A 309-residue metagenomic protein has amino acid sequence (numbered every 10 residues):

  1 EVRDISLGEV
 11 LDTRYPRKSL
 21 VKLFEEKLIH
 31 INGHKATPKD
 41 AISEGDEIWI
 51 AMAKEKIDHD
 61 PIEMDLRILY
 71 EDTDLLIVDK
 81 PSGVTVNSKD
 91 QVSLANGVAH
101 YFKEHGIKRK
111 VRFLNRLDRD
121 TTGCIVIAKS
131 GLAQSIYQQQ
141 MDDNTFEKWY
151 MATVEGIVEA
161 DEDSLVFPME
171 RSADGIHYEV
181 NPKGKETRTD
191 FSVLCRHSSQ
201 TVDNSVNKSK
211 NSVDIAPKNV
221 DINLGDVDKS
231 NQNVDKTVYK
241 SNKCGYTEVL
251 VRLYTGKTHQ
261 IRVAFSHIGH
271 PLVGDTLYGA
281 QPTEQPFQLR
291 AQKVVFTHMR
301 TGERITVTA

Functional and structural regions predicted by a protein language model:
E1-R188, R196-V202, K208, I215-A216 (+4 more regions): RNA pseudouridine synthases
L20, S93-V98, G131-A133, C244-F296: Pseudouridine synthase
N32, D174, T255, R300-T301: Residue-level recognition of short loop/turn positions
D40, V263, L277, T308-A309: Short clusters of small/polar residues that mark proteolytic maturation junctions
L165-P168, V249-V251, R262, V307: Beta-strand scaffold of nucleotide-dependent catalytic cores
F191: Long C-terminal interaction/binding lobes of large macromolecular proteins
